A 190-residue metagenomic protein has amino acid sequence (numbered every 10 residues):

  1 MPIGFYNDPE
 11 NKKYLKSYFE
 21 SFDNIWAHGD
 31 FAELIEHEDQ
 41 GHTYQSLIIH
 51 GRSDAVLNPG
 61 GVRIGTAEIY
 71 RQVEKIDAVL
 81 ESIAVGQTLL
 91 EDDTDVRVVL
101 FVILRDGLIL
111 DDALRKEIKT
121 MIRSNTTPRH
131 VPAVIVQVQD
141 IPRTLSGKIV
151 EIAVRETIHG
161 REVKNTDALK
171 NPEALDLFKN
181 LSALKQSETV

Functional and structural regions predicted by a protein language model:
M1-T66, K75, D92: Conserved ATP-binding/catalytic segment of the ANL
P2-I3, L57, L108-L110, R155: Residue-level signal for secondary-structure boundary sites
P9-E10, Y18, F22-D23, E38 (+7 more regions): Solvent-exposed, flexible loop/coil residues
Y18-S21, E33-H42, K75-D77, V85-V96 (+3 more regions): AMP-binding (ANL) adenylation modules
F31, H50-R52, Q87, I103 (+1 more regions): Generic beta-structure capping elements
I35-H50, A55-V56, T66, R71 (+6 more regions): AMP-dependent adenylate-forming
I83-L89, V99-F101, K119-V190: Conserved C-terminal "lid"/linker of ANL adenylate-forming enzymes
G107-E117: Short, conserved charged micro-motifs
